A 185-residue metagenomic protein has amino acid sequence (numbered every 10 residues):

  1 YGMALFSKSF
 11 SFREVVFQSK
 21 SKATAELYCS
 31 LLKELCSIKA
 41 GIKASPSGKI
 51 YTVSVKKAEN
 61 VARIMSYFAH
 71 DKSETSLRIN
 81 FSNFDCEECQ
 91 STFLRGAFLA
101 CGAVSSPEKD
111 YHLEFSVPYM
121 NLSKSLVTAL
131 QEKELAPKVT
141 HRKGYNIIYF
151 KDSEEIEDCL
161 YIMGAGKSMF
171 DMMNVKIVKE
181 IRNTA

Functional and structural regions predicted by a protein language model:
Y1-L27: N-terminal ordered "arm"
S19, E26, S30-C36, I42-A44 (+1 more regions): DNA-contacting interfaces and partner/effector-binding or oligomerization modules in DNA-centric proteins
I177-A185: Conserved alpha/beta core segments of nucleic-acid transaction machinery
